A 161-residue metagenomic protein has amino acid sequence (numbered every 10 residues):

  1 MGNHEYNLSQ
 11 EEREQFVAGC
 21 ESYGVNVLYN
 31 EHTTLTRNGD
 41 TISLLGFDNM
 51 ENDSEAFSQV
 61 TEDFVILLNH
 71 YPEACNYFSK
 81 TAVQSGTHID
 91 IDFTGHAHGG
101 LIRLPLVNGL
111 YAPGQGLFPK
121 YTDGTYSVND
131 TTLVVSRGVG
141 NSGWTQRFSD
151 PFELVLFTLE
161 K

Functional and structural regions predicted by a protein language model:
M1-T36: Core catalytic region of metal-dependent phosphoesterases/phosphodiesterases, especially metallo-beta-lactamase-like
G2-N3, H70, G95-H96: Active-site glycine-centered loops adjacent to acidic/histidine catalytic or metal-binding residues that shape
L8-E12, D48, Q59-V60: Catalytic-core regions of hydrolytic enzymes
V25, H32, N49-M50, P72 (+1 more regions): Solvent-exposed coil/turn segments that connect beta secondary-structure elements in extracytoplasmic/periplasmic
V25-N26, H32-L45, V60-I66, S127-T132: Beta-strand-turn-beta hairpins that frame and shape the catalytic cleft of phosphate-ester-processing enzymes
L35-T36, S54-T61, S79-A82: Short amphipathic alpha-helix with an adjacent loop that forms part of the alpha/beta core around
E73-V155: Conserved beta-sheet core of the metallophosphoesterase superfamily
F157-K161: Short beta-strand-to-coil "C-cap" segments at the C-terminal boundary of structured domains/repeats, marking
